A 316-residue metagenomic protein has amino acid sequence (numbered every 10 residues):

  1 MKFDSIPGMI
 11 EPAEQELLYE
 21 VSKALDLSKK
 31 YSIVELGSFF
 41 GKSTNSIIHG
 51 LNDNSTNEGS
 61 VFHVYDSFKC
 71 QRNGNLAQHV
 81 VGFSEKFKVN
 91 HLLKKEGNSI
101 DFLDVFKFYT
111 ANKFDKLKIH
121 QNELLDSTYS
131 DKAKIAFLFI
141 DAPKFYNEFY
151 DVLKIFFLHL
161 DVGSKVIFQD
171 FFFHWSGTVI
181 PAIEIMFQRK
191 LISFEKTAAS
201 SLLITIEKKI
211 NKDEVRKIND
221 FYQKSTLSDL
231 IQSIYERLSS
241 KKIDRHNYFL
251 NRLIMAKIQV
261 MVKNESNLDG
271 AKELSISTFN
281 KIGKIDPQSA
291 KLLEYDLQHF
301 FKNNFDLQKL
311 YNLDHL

Functional and structural regions predicted by a protein language model:
K2-D4, K23-N312: S-adenosylmethionine/decaboxylated-SAM
D4-L17: Conserved SAM-binding loop and adjacent beta-strand
Q15-E20, N122: A Trp-anchored, charged/polar loop motif used as the substrate-binding/catalytic surface of acyl/ester-handling
